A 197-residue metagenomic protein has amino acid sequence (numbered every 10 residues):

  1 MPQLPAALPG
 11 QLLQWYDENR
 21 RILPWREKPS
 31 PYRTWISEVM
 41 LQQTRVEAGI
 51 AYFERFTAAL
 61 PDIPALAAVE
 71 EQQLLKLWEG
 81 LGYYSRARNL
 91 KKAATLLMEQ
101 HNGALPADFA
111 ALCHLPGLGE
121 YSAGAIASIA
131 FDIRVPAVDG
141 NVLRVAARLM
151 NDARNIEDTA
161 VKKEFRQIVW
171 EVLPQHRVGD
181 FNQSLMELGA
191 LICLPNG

Functional and structural regions predicted by a protein language model:
P2-L4, P9-G197: Catalytic cores of DNA base-excision repair glycosylases
